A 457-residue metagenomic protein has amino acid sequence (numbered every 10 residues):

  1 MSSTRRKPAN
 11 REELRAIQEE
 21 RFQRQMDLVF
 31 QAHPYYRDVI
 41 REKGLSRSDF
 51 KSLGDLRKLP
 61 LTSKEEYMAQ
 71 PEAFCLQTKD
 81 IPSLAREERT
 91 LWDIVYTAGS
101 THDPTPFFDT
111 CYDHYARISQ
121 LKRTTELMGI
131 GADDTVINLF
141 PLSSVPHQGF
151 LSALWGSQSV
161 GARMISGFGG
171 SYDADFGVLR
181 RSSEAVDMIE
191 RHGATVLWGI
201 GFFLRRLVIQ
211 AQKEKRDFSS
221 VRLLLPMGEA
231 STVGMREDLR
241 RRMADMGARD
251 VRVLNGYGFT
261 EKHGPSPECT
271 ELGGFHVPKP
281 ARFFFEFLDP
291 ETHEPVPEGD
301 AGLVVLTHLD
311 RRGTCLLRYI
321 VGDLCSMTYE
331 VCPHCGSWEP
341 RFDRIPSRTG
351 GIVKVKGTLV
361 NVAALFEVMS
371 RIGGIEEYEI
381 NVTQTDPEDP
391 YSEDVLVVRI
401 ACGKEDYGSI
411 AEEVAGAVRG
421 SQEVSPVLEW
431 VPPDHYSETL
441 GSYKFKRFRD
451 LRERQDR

Functional and structural regions predicted by a protein language model:
M1-L28, R47-S48, I209-E214, L288 (+4 more regions): AMP-binding adenylation
M1-Y96, H102-L127, D187, R191-G193 (+4 more regions): Nucleotide 5′-phosphate-binding alpha/beta core
S3-T4, E65-L254, E261-L272: Active-site phosphate/ATP/adenylate-binding loop shared across adenylate-forming ligases
I137-L139, V305, R399: Short, well-ordered beta-strand segments
R163, R252, F284, E379 (+1 more regions): Conserved beta-strand segments of alpha/beta enzyme cores
I200, M227, T307, T328 (+1 more regions): Conserved residues at the C-terminal ends of beta-strands
S219-S220, P280-R282, R348: Short, solvent-exposed loop/turn segments at the edges of secondary structure
S231-V331: Conserved AMP-binding/adenylate-forming
